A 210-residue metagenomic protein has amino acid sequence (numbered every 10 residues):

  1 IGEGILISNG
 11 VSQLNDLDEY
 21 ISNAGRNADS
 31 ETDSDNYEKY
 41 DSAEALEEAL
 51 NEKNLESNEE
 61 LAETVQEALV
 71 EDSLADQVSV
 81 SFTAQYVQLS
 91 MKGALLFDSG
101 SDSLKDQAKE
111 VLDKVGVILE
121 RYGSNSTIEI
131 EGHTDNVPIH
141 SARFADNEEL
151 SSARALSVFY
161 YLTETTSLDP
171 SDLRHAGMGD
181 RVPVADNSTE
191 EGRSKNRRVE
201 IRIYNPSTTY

Functional and structural regions predicted by a protein language model:
I1-Y86, K92: Juxtamembrane linker/hinge segments adjacent to a transmembrane helix in small membrane proteins
L61, S90, L96-G123, H133-Y210: Periplasmic OmpA-like peptidoglycan-binding domain that tethers envelope proteins to the cell wall
L74-F82, S126-E129, S171-R174: Short beta-strand elements
